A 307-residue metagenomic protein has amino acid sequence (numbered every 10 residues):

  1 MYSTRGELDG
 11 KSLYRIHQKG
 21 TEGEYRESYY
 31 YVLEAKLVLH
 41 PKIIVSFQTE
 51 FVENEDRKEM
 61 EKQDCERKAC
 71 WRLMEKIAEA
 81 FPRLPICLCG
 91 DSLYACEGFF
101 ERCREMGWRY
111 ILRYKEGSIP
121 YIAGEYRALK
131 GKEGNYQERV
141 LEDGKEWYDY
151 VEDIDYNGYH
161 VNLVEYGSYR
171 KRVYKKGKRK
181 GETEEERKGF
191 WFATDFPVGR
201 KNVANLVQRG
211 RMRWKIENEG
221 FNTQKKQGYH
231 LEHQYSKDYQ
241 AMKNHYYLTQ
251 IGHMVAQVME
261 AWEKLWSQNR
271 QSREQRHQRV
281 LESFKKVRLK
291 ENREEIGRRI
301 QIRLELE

Functional and structural regions predicted by a protein language model:
M1-P41, Q48-E50: Active-site-proximal, Lys/Arg-enriched surface segment that forms a nucleic-acid-binding/basic interface patch
M1-R5, A35, C70, L88-A95 (+4 more regions): Short, conserved catalytic/metal-binding motifs centered on acidic residues
G23-E27, K180-E184, Q234-Y246: Structural motif
Y30-V32, K42-I44, R83-P85, G107: A general structural motif
D56-R172: An internal, acidic/charged active-site-proximal segment that coordinates divalent cations and/or engages
Q137-I154, K225-Y239, N244, T249-E307: A short, flexible helix-boundary coil/loop motif
R187-K188, A193-G199, T223: Active-site rim beta-loop-alpha module in soluble metabolic enzymes
R200-Y235: Short amphipathic alpha-helical "interface-anchor" segments enriched in bulky aromatics
